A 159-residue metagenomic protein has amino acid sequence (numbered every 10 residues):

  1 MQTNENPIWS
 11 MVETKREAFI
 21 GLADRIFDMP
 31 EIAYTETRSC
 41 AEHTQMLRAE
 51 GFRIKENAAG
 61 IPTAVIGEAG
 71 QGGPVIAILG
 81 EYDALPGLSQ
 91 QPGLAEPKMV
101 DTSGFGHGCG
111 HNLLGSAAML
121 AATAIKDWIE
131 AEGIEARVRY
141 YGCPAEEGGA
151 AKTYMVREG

Functional and structural regions predicted by a protein language model:
Q2-H107, N112, S116-R137: Acidic/His- and Gly-rich active-site-bordering loop/insert found across diverse amide/peptide-bond hydrolases
E130-G159: Fold-level recognition of mixed alpha/beta catalytic cores in primary-metabolism enzymes, strongest
